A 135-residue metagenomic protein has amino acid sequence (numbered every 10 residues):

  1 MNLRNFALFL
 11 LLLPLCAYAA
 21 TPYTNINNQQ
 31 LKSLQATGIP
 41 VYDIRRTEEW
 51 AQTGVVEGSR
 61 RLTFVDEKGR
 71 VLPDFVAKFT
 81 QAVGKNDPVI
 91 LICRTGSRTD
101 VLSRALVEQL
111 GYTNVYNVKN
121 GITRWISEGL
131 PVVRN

Functional and structural regions predicted by a protein language model:
N2-N5, A17-T37, T47-P88, S97-N135: Rhodanese-like catalytic fold shared by cysteine-dependent sulfurtransferases and DSP/PTP-type phosphatases
N5-L11: Sec-dependent N-terminal signal peptides
L11-A17: Hydrophobic membrane-targeting signal helices
V41-D43: Structural scaffold elements adjacent to functional motifs in cytosolic proteins
I92-C93: Short, surface-exposed ligand- or partner-binding patches at beta-edge/loop junctions that are enriched in aromatics
